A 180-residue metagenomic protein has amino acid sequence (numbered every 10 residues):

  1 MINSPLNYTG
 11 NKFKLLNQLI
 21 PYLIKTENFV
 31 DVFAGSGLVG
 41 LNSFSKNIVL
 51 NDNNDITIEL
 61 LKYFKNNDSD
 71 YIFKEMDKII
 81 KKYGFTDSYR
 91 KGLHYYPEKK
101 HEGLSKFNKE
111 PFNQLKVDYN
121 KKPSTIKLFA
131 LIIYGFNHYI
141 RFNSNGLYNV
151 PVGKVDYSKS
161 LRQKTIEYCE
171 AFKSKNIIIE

Functional and structural regions predicted by a protein language model:
M1-F33, L38-V39: S-adenosyl-L-methionine
N11-L15, S160, I179: Soluble or luminal CAZymes and related metallo-dependent hydrolases
K46-I178: Class I S-adenosyl-L-methionine-dependent methyltransferase module
